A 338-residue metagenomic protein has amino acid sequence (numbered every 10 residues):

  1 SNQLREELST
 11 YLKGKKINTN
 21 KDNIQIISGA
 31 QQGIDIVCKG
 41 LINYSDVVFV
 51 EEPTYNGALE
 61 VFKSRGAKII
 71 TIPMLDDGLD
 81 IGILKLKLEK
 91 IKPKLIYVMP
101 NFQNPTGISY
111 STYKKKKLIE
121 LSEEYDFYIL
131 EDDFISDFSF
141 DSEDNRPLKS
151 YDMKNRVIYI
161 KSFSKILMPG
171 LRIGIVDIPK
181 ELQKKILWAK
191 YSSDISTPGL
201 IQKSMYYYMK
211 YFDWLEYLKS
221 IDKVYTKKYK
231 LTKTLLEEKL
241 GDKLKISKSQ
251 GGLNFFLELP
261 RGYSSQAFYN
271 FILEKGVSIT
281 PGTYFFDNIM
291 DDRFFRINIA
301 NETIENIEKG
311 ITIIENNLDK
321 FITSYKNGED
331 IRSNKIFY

Functional and structural regions predicted by a protein language model:
S1-Y125, S136-F138, E143-Y151, E305 (+1 more regions): Conserved core of the PLP fold type I
N2, K223-K233, K245-E258, F268: Conserved glycine-rich beta-strand-loop-beta hairpin in the small C-terminal domain of fold type I
V50, T71, I129-E131, M205 (+1 more regions): Hydrophobic residues in well-ordered beta-strands that form the structural core
M153-K223, T323: Conserved core segment of the aminotransferase class I/II
P179-K180, K210, E258-P260, A300-E302: Residue-level recognition of strand-loop junctions within catalytic nucleotide-signaling folds
Y263-F268, E305-K309: Short, conserved charged micro-motifs
E274, D287-Y338: PLP-dependent enzyme catalytic core of the Aspartate aminotransferase-like
